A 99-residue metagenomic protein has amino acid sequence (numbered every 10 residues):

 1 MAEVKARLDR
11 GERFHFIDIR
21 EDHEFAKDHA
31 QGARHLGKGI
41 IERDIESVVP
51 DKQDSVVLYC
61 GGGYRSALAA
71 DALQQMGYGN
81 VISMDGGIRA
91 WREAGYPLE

Functional and structural regions predicted by a protein language model:
M1-H15, D22-S55, G61-E99: Rhodanese-like catalytic fold shared by cysteine-dependent sulfurtransferases and DSP/PTP-type phosphatases
